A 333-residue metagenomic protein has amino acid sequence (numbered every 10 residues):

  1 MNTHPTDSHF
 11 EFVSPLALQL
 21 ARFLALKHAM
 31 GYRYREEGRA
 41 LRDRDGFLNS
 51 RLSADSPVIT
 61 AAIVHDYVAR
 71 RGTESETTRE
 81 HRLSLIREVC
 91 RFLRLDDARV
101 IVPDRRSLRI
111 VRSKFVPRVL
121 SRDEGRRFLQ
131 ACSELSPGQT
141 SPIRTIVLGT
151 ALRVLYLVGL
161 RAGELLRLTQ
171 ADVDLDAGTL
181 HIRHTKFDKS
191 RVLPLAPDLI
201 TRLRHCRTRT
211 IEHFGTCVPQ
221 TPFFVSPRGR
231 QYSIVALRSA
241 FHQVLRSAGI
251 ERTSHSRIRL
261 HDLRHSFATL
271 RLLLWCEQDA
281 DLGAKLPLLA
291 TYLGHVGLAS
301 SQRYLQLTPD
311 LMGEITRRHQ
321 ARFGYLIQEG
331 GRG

Functional and structural regions predicted by a protein language model:
M1-G333: Conserved catalytic core of the tyrosine transesterase superfamily
